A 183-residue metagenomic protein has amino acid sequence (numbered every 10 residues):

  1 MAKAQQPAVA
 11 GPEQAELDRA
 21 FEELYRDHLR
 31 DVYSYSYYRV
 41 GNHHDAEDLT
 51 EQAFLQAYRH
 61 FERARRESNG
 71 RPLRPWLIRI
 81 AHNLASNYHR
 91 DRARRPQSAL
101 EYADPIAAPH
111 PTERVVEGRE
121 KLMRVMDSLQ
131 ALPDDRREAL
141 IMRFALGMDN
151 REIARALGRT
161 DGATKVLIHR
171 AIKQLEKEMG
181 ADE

Functional and structural regions predicted by a protein language model:
A2-P7, R95-G118, D149: Internal acidic/polar
A10-S34, Y58: A short, charge-rich alpha-helical start-of-domain segment used by transcription regulators
G11-P12, R19, D104-Q130: Acidic, proline/glycine-rich intrinsically disordered inter-domain spacer in sigma factors
E13-Q14, H43, F54-P72, D91-A93: Sigma70-family region 2
D48-L55, R59, R71-N83: Structural recognition of an alpha-helix C-terminal capping motif at a helix-to-coil junction
E62-R63, I78-L100, G118, E176: Arg/Lys-rich amphipathic alpha helix in sigma70-family domain 2
H82, S86, R151, R155-D182: DNA-recognition helix of helix-turn-helix
A139-R143: A short pre-motif secondary-structure segment
